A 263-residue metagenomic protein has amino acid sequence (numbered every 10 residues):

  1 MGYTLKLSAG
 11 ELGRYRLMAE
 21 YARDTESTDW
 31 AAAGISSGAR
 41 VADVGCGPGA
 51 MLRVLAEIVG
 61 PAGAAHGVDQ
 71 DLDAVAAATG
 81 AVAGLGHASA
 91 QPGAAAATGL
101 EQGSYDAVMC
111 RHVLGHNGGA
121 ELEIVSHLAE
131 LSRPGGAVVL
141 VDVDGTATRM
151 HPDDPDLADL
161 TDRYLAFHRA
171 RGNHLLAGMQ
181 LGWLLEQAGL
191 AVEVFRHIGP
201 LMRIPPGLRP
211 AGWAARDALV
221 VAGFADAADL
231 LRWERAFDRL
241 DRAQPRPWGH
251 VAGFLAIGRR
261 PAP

Functional and structural regions predicted by a protein language model:
T4, G10-E11, A22, E193-W248: C-terminal helical/coil "lid" or tail adjacent to the Rossmann-like core of SAM-dependent
E20-S37, V54: Conserved alpha-helix/loop element of class I SAM-dependent methyltransferases that forms part of the SAM/SAH-binding
A42, P48-T98: Class I SAM-dependent methyltransferase SAM/SAH-binding core
G60, N117-G118, S132-P134: Helix-to-beta-strand junctions that scaffold the AdoMet/dcAdoMet cofactor pocket in Class I SAM-dependent enzymes
T98-V108: A short acidic, Gly/Pro-enriched loop at the edge of an enzyme's catalytic core that lines a small-molecule cofactor
D106-A120: A short SAM/SAH-binding and catalytic strip from SAM-dependent methyltransferases
L122-A137: A short glycine-rich, Lys/Arg-flanked "PGG" loop and its adjoining helix->strand segment in the class I
V139-P206, F224: Conserved catalytic/acceptor-binding region of the Class I
